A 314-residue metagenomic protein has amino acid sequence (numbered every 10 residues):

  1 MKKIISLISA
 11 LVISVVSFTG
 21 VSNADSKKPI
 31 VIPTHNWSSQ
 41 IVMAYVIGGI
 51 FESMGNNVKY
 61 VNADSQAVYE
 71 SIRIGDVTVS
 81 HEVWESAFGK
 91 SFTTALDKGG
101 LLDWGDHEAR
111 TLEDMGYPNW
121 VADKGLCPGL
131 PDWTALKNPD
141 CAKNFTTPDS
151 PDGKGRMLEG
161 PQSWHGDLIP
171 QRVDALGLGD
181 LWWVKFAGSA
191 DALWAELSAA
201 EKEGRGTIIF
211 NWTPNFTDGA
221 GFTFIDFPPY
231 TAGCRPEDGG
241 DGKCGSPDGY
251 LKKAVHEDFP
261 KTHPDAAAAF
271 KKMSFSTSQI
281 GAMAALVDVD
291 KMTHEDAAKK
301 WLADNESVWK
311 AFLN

Functional and structural regions predicted by a protein language model:
V21-V31, F51-E52, F145-K154, V308-N314: Immediate post-signal peptide segment of exported/extracytoplasmic ligand-binding proteins
S26-S39, N56-V61, G153-L158, F270: Short, well-ordered beta-strand elements
K28-I30, S39, W164-W183, A187-G204 (+2 more regions): An extracytoplasmic/periplasmic, membrane-proximal ligand-sensing/linker region
A44, A63-G99, A192, E196 (+1 more regions): Pocket-flanking alpha-helical
I47-G55, A135, D140-W183: Ligand-binding cleft/hinge of the Venus flytrap
V77-E82, R156-T231, P236: Ligand-binding pocket segment of bilobal, Venus flytrap-like solute-binding proteins
G100-L158: A conserved helix-loop-strand patch within extracytoplasmic ligand-binding domains of the periplasmic binding
E113-G125, D248-T262, A285-L286: A bilobed periplasmic-binding-protein/Venus flytrap-type ligand-binding module shared by bacterial periplasmic
